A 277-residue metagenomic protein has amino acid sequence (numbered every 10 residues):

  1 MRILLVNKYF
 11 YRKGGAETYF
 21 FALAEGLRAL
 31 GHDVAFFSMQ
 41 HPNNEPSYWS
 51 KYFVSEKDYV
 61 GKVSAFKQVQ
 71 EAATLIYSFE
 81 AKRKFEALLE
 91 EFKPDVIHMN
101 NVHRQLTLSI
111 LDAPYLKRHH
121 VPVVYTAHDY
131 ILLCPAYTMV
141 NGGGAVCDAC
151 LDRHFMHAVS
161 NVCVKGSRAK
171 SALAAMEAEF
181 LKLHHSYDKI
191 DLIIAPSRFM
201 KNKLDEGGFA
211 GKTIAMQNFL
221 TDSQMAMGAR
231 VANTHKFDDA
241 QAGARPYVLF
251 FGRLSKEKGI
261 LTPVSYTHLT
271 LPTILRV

Functional and structural regions predicted by a protein language model:
N7-K13, A24-F92: N-terminal strand-loop element at the rim of the active site of nucleotide-sugar-dependent glycosyltransferases
G15, L204, K258-Y266: Active-site helix-initiating loop/hinge in glycosyltransferases
E86-L106, P122-T126, I131: Short N-terminal targeting/anchoring amphipathic segment
I131, C147-L192: Membrane-proximal helix-turn-helix segments that form the acceptor-binding/catalytic region of lipid-linked
I194, Q241-K258, V264: Conserved donor-binding/catalytic core segment of Leloir-type glycosyltransferases
F199, F219: Carbohydrate-associated surface elements
M227-Y247: Nucleotide-sugar donor-binding and catalytic loop/hinge architecture of NDP-sugar-dependent glycosyltransferases
T267-T273: Conserved small/polar residues in nucleotide/adenosyl-binding loops
